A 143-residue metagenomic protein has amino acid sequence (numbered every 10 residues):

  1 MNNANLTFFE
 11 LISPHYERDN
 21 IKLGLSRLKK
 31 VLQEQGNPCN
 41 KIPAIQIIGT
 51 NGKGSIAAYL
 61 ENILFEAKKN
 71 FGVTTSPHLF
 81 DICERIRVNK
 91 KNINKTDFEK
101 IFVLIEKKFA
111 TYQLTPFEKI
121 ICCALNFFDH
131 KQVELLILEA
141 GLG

Functional and structural regions predicted by a protein language model:
M1-G49, I56, N62-K69, T74: Short functional linear segments
H15-Y16, Y59, F80, Y112: Sequence-level detector for tyrosine residue identity
L25, K29-N40, F65-G143: ATP-dependent carboxylate-amine ligase catalytic core
G49-G52, E139-G141: Conserved phosphate-binding and hydrolysis motifs of nucleotide-dependent enzymes
N51-K53, H78-L79: Short active-site-proximal "capping" loops at secondary-structure junctions
